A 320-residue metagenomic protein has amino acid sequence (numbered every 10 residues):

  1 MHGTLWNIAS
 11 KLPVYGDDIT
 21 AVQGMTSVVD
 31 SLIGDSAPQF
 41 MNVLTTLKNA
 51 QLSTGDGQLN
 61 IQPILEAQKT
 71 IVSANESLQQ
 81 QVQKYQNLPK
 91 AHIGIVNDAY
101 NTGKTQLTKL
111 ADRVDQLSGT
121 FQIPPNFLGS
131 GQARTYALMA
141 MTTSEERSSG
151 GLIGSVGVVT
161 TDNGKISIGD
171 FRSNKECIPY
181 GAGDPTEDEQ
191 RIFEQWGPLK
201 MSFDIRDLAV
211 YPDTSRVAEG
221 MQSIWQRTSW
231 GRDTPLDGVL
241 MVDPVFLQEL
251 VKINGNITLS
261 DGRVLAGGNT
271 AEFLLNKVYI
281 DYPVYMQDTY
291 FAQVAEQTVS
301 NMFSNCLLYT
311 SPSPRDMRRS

Functional and structural regions predicted by a protein language model:
H2-G57: Long, charged all-alpha helical bundle/coiled-coil segments in cytosolic proteins
N7, D35, N42, N49 (+5 more regions): Heptad-repeat coiled-coil alpha-helices
Q23-T26, D30, A37, L44 (+12 more regions): Extracytoplasmic/secreted envelope proteins and their assembly/folding machinery, especially bacterial periplasmic
G57-N60, Q83-Q86, K90, P198-I205 (+1 more regions): Acidic/histidine-rich, surface-exposed loop or edge segments in extracytoplasmic proteins
K69-V72, E76, G129-S130, D233: Edge/loop elements at the starts and ends of beta-strands within beta-rich repeat scaffolds
L110-S223, R232-V264: Extracytoplasmic strand-loop-helix segments at the start of, or within, the mature domains of secreted/periplasmic
S202, R206, V251-L307: Flexible, polar/acidic helix-loop-strand segments at domain edges
Y309-S320: Single conserved hydrophobic/aromatic residue that forms the stacking wall/gate of nucleotide- or nucleobase-binding
